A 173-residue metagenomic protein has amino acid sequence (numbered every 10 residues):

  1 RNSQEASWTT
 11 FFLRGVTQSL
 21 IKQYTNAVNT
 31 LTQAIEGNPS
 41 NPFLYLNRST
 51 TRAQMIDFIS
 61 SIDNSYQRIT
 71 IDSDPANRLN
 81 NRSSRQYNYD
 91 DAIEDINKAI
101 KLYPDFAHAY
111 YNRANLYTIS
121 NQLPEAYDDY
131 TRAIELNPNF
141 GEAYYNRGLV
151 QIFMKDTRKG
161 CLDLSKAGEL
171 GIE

Functional and structural regions predicted by a protein language model:
R1-E173: Alpha-helical tetratricopeptide repeat
